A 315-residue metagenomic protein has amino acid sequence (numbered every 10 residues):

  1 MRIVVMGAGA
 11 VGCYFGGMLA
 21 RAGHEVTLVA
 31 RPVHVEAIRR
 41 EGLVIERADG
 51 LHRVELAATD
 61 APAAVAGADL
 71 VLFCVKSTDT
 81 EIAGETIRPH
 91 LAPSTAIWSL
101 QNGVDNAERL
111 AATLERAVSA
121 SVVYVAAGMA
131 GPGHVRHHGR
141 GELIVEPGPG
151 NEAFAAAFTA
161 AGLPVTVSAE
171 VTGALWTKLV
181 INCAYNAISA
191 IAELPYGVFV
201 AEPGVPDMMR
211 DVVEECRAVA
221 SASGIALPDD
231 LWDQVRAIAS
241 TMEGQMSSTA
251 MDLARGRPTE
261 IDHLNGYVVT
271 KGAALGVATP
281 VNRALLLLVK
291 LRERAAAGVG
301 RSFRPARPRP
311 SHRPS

Functional and structural regions predicted by a protein language model:
M1-L51: NAD(P)+-binding Rossmann beta1-loop-alpha1 motif at the extreme N-terminus of oxidoreductases
G7, A30, V75, Q101 (+1 more regions): Short beta-strand/turn micro-motifs composed of small residues that flank or help shape donor/cofactor-binding pockets
G23-T27, D69-V71, P93-I97, G141-E142 (+1 more regions): Short active-site oxyanion
V33, T78-D79, V104-D105, A153 (+1 more regions): Short alpha-helical
A37, H90, R109-R116, P132-D229 (+1 more regions): Internal alpha-helical scaffold of NAD(P)-dependent oxidoreductase catalytic cores
L43-D60, N182: N-terminal glycine-rich dinucleotide-binding loop that anchors FAD/FMN and/or NAD(P) in oxidoreductases
H52-H134: Rossmann-like NAD(P)(H) cofactor-binding subdomain of soluble oxidoreductases
T159, R210-S315: NAD(P)-dependent Rossmann-like dehydrogenase/reductase catalytic/cofactor-binding core
